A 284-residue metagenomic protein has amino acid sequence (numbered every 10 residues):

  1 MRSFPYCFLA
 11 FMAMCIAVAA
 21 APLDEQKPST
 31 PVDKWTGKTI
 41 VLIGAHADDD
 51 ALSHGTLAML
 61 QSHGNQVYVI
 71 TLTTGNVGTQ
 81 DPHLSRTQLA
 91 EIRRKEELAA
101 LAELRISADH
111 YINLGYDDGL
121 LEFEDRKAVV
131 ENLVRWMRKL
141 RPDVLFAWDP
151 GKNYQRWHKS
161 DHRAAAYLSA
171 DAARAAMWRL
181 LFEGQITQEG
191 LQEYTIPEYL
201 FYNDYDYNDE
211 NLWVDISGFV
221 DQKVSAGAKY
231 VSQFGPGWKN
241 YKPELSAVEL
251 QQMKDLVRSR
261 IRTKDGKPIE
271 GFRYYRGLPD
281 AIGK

Functional and structural regions predicted by a protein language model:
R2-Y6, A21-I40, K127-K284: Metal-dependent de-N-acetylase/amidase catalytic core
C7-A17: Bacterial N-terminal signal peptides
M12, H54-T56, Y167: A ubiquitous, low-specificity "background" feature that marks scattered single residues across proteins without
A21-L140, A281: Active-site rim/loop-helix segments in enzyme catalytic domains that contact anionic ligands
